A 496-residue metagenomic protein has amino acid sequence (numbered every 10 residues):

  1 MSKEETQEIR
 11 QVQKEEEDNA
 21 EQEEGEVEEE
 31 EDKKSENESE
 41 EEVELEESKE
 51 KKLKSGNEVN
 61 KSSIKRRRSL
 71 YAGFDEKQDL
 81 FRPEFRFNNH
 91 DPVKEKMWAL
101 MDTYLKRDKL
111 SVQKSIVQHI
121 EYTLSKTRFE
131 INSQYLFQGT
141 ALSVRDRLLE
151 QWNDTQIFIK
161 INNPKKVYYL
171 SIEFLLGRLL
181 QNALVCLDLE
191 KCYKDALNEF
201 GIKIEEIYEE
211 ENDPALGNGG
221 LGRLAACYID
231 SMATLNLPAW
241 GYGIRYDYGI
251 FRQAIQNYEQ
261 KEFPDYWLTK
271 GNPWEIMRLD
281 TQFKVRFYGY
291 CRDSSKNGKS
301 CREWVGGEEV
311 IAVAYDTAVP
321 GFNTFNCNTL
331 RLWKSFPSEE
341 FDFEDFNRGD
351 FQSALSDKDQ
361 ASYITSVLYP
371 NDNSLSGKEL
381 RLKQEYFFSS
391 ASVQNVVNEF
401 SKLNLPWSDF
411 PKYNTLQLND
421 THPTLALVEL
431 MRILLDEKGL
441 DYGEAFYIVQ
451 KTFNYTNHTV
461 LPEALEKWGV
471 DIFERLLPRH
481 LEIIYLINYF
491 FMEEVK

Functional and structural regions predicted by a protein language model:
M1-E16: N-terminal acidic, proline/glycine-rich, low-complexity intrinsically disordered segments
E24, E28-E31, E38-K496: A conserved ligand/cofactor-binding region detector
